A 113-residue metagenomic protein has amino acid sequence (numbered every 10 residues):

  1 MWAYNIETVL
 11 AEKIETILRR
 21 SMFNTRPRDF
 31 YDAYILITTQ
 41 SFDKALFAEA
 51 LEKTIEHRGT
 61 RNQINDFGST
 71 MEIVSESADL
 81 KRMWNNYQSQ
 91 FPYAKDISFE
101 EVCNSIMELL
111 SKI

Functional and structural regions predicted by a protein language model:
M1-I113: Structured mid-to-C-terminal alpha-helical surface segments
